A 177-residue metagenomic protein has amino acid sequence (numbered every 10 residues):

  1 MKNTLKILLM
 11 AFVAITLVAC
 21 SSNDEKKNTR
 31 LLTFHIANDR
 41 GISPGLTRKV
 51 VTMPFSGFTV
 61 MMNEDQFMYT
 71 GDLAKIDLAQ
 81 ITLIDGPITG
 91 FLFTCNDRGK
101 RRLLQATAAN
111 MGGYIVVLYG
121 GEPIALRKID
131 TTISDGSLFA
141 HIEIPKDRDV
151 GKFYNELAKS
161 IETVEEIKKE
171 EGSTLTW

Functional and structural regions predicted by a protein language model:
M1-V18: Sec-dependent bacterial lipoprotein signal peptides
C20-W177: Structural signature of multi-pass, alpha-helical inner-membrane proteins
